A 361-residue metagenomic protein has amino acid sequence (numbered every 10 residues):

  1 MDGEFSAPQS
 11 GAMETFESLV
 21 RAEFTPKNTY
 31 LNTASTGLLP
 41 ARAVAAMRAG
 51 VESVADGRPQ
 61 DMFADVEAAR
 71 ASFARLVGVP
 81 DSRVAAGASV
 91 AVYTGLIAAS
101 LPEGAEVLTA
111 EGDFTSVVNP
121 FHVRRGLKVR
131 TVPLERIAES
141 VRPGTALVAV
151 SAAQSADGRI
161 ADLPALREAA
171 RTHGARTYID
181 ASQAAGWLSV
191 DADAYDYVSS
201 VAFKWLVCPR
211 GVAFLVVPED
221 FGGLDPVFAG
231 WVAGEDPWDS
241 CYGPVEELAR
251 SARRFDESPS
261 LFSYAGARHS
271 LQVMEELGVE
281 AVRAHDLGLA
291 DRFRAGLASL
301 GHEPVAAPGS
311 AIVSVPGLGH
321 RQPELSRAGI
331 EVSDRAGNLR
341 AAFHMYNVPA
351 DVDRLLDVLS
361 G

Functional and structural regions predicted by a protein language model:
D2-G361: Pyridoxal 5′-phosphate
